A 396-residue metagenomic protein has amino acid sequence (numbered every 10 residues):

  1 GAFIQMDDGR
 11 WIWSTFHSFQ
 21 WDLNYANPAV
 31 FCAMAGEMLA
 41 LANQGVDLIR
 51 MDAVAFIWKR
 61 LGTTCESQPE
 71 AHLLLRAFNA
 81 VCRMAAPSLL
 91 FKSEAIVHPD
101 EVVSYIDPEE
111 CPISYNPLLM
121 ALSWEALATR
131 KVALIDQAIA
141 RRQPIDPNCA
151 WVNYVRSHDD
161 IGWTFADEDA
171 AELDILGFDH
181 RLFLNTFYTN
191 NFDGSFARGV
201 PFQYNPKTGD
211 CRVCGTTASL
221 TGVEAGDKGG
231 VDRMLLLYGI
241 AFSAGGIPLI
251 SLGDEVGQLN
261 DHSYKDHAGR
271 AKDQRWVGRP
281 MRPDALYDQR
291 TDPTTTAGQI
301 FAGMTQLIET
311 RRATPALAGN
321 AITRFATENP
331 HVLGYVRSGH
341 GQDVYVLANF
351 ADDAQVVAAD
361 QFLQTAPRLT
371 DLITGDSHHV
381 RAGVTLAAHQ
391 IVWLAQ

Functional and structural regions predicted by a protein language model:
G1-G9, K92, W151, I250: Glycine-rich, aromatic-flanked loop segments that form ligand/cofactor-binding clefts across common enzyme folds
G1-N43, I57, T63: Substrate-binding/active-site clefts of carbohydrate-active enzymes
F16-C32, R60-A71, E125-A126, L220-G229: The substrate-binding groove and active-site-proximal loops of carbohydrate-active enzymes, especially glycoside
M34, L41, M51-D52, F91 (+4 more regions): Conserved, mostly hydrophobic/aromatic
A53-S157, I161-R181, G257-M281, D288: Active-site-proximal helices and loops of the catalytic beta/alpha 8
I145-V344, D352-Q355: Loop/helix patches that line or flank the sugar-binding groove of alpha-linked glycan CAZymes
F350-T365: Surface-exposed beta-strand/loop patches in extracellular or lumenal glycoproteins
V380-Q396: C-terminal beta-strand-rich structural cap/linker in extracellular carbohydrate-active enzymes
